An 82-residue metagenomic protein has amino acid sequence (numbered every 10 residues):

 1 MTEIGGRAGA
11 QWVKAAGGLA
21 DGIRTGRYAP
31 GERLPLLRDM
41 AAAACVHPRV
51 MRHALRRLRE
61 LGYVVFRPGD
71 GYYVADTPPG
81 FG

Functional and structural regions predicted by a protein language model:
M1-V65, D70, D76-G82: Extreme N-terminal segment that seeds HTH/winged-HTH DNA-binding domains in transcriptional regulators
